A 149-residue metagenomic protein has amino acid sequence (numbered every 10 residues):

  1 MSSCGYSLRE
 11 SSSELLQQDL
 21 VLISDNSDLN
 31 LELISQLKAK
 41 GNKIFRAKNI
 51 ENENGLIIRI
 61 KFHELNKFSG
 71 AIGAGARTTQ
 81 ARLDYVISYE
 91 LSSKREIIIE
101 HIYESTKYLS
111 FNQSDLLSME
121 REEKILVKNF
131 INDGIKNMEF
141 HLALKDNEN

Functional and structural regions predicted by a protein language model:
S2-N42, D146-N149: A structural "domain/chain start" motif
L37, G41, L91-R95, M138-D146: Sec/Tat-exported extracytoplasmic proteins
K43-N54: Short acidic low-complexity segments
L56-I102, Y108-K124, K136: Surface-exposed short loop/turn segments
R121-D146: Short, well-ordered alpha-helical segments
